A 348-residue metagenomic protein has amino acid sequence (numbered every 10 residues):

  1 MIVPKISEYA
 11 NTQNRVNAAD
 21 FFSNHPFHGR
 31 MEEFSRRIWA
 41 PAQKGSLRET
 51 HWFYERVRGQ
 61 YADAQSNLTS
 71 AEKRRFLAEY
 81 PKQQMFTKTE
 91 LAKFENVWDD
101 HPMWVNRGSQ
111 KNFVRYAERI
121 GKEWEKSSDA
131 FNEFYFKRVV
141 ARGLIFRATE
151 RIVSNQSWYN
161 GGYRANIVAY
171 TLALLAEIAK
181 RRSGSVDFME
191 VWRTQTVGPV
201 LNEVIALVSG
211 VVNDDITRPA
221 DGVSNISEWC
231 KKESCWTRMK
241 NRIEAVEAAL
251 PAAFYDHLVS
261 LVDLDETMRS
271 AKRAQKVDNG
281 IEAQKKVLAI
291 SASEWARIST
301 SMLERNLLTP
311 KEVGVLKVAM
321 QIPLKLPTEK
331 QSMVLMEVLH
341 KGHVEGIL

Functional and structural regions predicted by a protein language model:
M1, E72, Y163-V168, E294: Generic structural motif recognizing short loop/turn segments at the entrances and edges of beta-strands
M1, E8, Y170-A173: Contiguous, well-ordered alpha-helical segments that form the cores/surfaces of helical PPI scaffolds
V3-I152: C-terminal catalytic or substrate-handling cores of phosphate/nucleotide- and metal-cofactor-dependent proteins acting
E8, E33, E49, E55 (+22 more regions): Glutamate identity and glutamate-enriched acidic tracts
G108-I243: C-terminal low-complexity, acidic/polar tails when present
R182-L348: Charged, low-complexity intrinsically disordered segments and flexible loops
